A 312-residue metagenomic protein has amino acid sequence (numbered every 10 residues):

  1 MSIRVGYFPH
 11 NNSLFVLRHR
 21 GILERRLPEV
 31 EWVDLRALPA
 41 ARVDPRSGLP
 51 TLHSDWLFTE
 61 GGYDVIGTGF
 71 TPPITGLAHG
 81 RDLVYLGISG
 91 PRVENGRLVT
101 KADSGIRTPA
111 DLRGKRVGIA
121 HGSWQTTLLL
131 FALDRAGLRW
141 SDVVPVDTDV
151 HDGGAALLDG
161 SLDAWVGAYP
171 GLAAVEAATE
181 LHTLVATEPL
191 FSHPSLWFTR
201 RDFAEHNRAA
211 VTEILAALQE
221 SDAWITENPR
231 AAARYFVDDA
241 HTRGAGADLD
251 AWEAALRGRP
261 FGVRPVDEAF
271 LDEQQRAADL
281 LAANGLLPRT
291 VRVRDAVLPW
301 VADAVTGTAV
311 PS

Functional and structural regions predicted by a protein language model:
S2-R135, P189: Short, glycine-/small- and polar/acidic-enriched structural segments that line small-molecule recognition paths
G67-H79, L130, D163-L181, L280: A ligand-binding cleft/hinge motif common to bilobed small-molecule-binding domains
L83-P91, V144-V146, E180-H193: Short beta-strand->loop
R97-D103, G122-D163, G171: Contiguous mixed-secondary-structure segments that line small-molecule binding/active-site clefts of soluble domains
K101-A110, L138-R139, D202-V211: Short helix-loop capping/hinge motifs at secondary-structure junctions, enriched in acidic/polar residues
D152-H241: Pocket-lining segment of extracytoplasmic ligand-binding domains
N207-L286: Secondary-structure end/capping motifs
L281-S312: Conserved C-terminal helix/tail region of periplasmic/extracytoplasmic solute-binding proteins
